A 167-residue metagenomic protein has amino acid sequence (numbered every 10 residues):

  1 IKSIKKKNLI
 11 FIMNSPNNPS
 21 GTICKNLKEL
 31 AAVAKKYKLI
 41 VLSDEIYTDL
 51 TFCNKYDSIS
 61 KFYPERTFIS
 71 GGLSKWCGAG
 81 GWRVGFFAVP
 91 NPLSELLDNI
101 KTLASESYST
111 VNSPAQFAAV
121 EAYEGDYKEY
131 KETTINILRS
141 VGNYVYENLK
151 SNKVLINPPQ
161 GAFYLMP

Functional and structural regions predicted by a protein language model:
I1-N54: Active-site phosphate-binding strand-loop segment of PLP-dependent enzymes
S15-N18, V89, N157, M166: Hydrophobic alpha-helix-in-membranes signature
Y37, F62-Y63, N152: Short, structured coil segments at secondary-structure junctions
L42, F68-S70, N157: Structural detector of well-ordered beta-strand residues that form the stable sheet scaffold of enzyme domains
E65-R139, N143-E147: Conserved core segment of the aminotransferase class I/II
L138-R139, N152-P167: Conserved PLP-binding catalytic core of the aspartate aminotransferase-like
